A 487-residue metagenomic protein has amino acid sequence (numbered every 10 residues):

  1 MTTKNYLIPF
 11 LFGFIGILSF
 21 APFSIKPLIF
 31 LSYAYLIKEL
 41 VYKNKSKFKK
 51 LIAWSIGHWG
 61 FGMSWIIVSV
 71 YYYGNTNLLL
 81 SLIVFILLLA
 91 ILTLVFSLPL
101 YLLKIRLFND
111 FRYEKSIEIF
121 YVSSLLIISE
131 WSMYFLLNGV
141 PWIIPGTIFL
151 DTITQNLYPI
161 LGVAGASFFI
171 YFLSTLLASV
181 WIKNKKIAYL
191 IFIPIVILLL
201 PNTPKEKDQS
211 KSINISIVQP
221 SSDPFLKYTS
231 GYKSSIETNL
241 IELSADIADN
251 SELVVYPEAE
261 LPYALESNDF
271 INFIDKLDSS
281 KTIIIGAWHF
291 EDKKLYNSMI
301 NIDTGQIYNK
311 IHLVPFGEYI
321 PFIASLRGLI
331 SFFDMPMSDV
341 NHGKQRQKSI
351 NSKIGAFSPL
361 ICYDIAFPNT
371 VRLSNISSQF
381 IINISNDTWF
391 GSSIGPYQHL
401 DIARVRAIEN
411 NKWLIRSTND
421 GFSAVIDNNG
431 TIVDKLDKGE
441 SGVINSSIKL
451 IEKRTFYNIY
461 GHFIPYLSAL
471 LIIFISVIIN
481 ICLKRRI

Functional and structural regions predicted by a protein language model:
M1-P204, S392, A403, T418 (+2 more regions): Membrane-embedded alpha-helical bundles of multi-pass enzymes that act on lipidic or dolichyl-linked glycan substrates
P204-Y460: Soluble catalytic domains of enzymes that build or remodel membrane lipids, polysaccharides, and related
